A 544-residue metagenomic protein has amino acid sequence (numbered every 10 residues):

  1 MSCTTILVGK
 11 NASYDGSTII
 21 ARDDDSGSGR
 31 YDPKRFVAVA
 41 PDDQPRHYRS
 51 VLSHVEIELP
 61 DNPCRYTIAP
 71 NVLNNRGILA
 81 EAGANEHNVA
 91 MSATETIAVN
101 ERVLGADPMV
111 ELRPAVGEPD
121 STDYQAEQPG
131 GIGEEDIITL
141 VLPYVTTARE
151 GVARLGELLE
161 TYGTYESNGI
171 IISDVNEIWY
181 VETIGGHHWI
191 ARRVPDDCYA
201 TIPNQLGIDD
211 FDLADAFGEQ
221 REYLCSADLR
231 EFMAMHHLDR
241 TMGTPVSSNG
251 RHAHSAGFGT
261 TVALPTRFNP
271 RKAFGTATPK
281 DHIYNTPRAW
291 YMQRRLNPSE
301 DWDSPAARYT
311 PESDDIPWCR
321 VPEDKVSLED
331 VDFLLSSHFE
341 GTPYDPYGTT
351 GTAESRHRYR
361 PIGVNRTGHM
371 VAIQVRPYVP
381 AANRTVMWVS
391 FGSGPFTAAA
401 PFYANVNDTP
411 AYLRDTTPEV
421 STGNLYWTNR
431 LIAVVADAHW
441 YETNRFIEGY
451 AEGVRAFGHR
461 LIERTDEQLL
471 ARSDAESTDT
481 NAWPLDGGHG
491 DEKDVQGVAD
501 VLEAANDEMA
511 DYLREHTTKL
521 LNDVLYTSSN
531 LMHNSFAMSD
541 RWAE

Functional and structural regions predicted by a protein language model:
S2-E134, R154-D303: A contiguous strand-loop segment
P60-Y66, V152, T349-H357: Short Pro/Gly-enriched beta-strand edge/turn motifs at strand-loop
A115-T122, T349, N481-G488: Surface-exposed intrinsically disordered loops and tails
I138-Y144: Short, well-ordered beta-strand elements within core beta-sheets of diverse protein domains
Y144-E150: Short, charged, surface-exposed loops that flank catalytic or proteolytic processing sites
F232-V379, N383: Glycine-rich, aromatic-lined ligand/substrate-binding cores of catalytic and carbohydrate-binding domains
F339-A475: Substrate-recognition/cap regions that form aromatic- and gly/pro-loop-enriched pockets for small-molecule ligands
G453-E544: Histidine-centered catalytic/metal-binding microenvironments
